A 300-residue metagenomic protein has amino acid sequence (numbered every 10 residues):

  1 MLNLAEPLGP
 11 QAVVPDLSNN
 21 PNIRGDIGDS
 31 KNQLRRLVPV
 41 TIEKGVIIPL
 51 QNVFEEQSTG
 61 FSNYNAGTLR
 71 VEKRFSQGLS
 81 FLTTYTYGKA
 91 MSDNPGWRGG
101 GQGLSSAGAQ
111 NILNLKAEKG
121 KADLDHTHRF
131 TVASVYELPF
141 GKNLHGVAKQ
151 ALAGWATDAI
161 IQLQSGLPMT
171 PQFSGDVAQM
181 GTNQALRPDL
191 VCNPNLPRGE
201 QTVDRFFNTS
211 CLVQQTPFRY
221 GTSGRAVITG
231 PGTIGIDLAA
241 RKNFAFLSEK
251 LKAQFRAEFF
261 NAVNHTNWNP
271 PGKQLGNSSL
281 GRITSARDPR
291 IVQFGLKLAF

Functional and structural regions predicted by a protein language model:
M1-F300: Short, solvent-exposed micro-motifs at the edges of structured domains
